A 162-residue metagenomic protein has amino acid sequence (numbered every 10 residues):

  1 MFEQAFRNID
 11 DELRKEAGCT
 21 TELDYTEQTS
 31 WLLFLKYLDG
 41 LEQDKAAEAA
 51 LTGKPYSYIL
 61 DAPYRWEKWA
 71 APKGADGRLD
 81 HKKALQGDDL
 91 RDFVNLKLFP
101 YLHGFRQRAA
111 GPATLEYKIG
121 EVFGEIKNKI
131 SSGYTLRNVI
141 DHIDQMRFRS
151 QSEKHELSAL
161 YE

Functional and structural regions predicted by a protein language model:
M1-E162: Non-catalytic, mostly N-terminal accessory regions of nucleic-acid modification and defense proteins
